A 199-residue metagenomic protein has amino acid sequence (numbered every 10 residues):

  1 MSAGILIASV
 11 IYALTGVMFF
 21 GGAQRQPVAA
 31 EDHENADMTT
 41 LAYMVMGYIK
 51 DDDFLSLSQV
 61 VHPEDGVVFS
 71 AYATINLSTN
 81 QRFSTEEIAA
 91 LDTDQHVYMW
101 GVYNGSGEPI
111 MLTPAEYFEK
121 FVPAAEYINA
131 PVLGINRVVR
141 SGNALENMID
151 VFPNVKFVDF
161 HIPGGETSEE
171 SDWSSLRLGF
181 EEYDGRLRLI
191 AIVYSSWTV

Functional and structural regions predicted by a protein language model:
S2-M18: Sec-dependent N-terminal signal peptides of Gram-positive bacterial secreted proteins and lipoproteins
G16-D51, L55, Q59, P63 (+1 more regions): Short, low-complexity N-terminal intrinsically disordered segments enriched in polar/charged residues
R25-A29, T113-Y117, L178: Short N-terminal signal/transit or membrane-insertion segments and the immediately adjacent low-complexity/disordered
Y43, S58, A89, A115-E119 (+1 more regions): Generic detector of well-ordered alpha-helical segments enriched in charged/polar residues, highlighting helical
E64-I135: Surface-exposed acidic loop/strand-edge motifs in secreted or periplasmic proteins that form small linear binding
E116, K120-V199: Short beta-strand edge/turn micro-motifs at domain boundaries
